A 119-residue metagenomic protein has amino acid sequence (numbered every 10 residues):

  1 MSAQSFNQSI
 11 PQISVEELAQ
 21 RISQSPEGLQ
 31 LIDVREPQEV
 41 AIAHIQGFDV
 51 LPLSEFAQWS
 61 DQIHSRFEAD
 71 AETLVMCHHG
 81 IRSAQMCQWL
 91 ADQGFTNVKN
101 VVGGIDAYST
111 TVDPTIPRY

Functional and structural regions predicted by a protein language model:
S2-L29, P37-T73, I81-Y119: Rhodanese-like catalytic fold shared by cysteine-dependent sulfurtransferases and DSP/PTP-type phosphatases
C77: Short cysteine clusters
